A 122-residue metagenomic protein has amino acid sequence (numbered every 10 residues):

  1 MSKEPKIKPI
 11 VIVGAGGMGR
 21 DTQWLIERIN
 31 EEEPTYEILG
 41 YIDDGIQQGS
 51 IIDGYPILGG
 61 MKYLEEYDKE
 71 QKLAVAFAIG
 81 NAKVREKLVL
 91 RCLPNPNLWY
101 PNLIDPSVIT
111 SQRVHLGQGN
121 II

Functional and structural regions predicted by a protein language model:
K3-E27: Glycine-rich adenosine-cofactor-binding loop
E4, R28-P34, K69: Alpha-helix termini
K8-V11, E37-L39, K72-A76: Short active-site oxyanion
V13, I29-I51: NAD(P)-binding Rossmann-fold cofactor-contacting core
G17-R20, K83-V84, H115: Short alpha-helical
I26-E31, C92-P94: Short, solvent-exposed amphipathic alpha-helical segments in soluble enzyme and RNA/protein-processing domains
I46-I109: Phosphate-bearing ligand-interacting subdomains that bind or position ATP/ADP/UDP/GDP/NAD(P) or nucleotide-linked
N102-I104, V108, V114, Q118-I122: A structural motif detector for beta-strand N-caps
